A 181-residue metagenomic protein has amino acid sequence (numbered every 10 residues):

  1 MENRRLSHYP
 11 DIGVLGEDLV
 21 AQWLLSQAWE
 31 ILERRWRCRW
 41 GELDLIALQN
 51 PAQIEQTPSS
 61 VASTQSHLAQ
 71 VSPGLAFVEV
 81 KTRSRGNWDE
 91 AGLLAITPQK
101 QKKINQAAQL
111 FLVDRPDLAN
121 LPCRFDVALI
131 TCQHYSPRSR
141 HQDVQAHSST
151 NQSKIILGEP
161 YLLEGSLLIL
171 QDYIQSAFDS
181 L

Functional and structural regions predicted by a protein language model:
M1-H8, Q53-A69, S148-Y161: Short, low-complexity, intrinsically disordered N-terminal peptides in bacterial proteins
M1-W36: Acidic-basic catalytic patches of nuclease active cores, encompassing PD-(D/E)XK and other metal-cofactor nuclease
L24, L45-R85, I104: Conserved catalytic cores of phosphodiester-cleaving nucleases, focusing on short active-site segments
W29, N50-Q53, V113-P116: Short beta-turn/strand-loop junction motif enriched in small, turn-promoting residues
R39-E42: Short acidic/glycine-enriched loop/turn segments that link adjacent beta-strands
S60-A62, R83-L110, D114: Mg2+/Mn2+-dependent nuclease catalytic core
D114-L181: Domain-level recognition of nuclease-like catalytic cores that cleave nucleotide substrates
